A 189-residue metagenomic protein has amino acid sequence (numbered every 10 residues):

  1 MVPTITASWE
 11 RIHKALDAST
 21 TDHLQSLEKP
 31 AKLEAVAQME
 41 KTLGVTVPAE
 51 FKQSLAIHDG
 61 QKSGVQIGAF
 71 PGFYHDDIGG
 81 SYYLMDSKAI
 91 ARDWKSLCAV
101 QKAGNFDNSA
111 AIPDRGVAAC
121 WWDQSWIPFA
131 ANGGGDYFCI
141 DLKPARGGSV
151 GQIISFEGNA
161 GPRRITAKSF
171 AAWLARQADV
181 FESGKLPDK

Functional and structural regions predicted by a protein language model:
M1-A131, K185-K189: A surface-exposed partner-binding patch
W121-W122, G133, R146-S149: A generic structural signal for short, non-catalytic loop/turn and secondary-structure boundary residues
Q124-S125, S155-N159: Secondary-structure boundary/capping motif
A130-G133, E157: Residues at the C-termini of beta-strands that transition into short coil/loop
G135-F138, A160-A167: Short, surface-exposed beta-strand/loop "edge" segments at domain boundaries and coil↔beta transitions
Y137-S149, I154-F156: Low-complexity, glycine/alanine/valine/leucine- and proline-rich hydrophobic stretches
R163-V180: Compact, glycine/acidic-enriched structural inserts
